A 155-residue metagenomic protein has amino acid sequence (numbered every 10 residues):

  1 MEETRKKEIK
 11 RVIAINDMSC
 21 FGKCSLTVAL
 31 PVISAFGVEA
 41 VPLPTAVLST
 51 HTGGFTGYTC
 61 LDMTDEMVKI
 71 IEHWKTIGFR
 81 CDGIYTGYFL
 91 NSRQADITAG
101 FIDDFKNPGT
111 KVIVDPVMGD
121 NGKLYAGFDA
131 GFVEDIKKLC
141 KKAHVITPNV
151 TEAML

Functional and structural regions predicted by a protein language model:
M1-D82: Small-residue (G/A/S/T)-rich helix-start motifs and N-terminal tracts that mark the onset
T86, S92-L155: Conserved beta-alpha-beta core of the PfkB/ribokinase-like small-molecule kinase fold
